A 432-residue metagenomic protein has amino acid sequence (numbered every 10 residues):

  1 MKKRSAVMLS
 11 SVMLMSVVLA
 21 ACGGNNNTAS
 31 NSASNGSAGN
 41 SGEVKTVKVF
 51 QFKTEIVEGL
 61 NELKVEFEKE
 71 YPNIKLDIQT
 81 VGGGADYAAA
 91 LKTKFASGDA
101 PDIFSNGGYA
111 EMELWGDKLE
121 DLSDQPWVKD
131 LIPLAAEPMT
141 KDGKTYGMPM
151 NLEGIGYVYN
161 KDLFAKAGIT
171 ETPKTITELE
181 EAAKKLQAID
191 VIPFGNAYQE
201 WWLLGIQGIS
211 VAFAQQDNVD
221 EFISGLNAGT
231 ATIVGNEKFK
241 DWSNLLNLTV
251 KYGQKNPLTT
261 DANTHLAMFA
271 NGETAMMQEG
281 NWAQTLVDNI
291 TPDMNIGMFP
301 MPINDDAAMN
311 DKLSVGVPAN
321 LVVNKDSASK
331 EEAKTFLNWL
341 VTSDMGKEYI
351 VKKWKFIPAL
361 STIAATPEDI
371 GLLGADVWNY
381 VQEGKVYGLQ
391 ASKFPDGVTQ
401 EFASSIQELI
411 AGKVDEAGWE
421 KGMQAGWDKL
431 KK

Functional and structural regions predicted by a protein language model:
R4-V7, C22-E111, K118, E171 (+7 more regions): Conserved N-terminal structural module of periplasmic/extracytoplasmic solute-binding proteins
K69-E70, K75, A167, N289-K353: Extracytoplasmic/periplasmic substrate-recognition and gating elements
D102, K129-F164, I192-N196, M309-L313 (+1 more regions): A structural signal for short loop-to-beta-strand junctions that line the ligand-binding cleft of periplasmic/secreted
G107-G156, E180, L186, G297-M298: Hinge/lid segment of periplasmic solute-binding proteins
D121-E137, A214-D241, N289-T291, I303-K312 (+1 more regions): Short, solvent-exposed loop/beta-turn-alpha elements that line the ligand-binding surface or hinge of extracytoplasmic
Y146-M148, I155, E180-A231: Extracytoplasmic/periplasmic solute-binding protein
A165, A364, Y380-K432: Conserved C-terminal helix/tail region of periplasmic/extracytoplasmic solute-binding proteins
K185, A228-L258, Q424: Glycine-centered hinge/linker elements that transmit conformational signals in sensory and ligand-binding systems
